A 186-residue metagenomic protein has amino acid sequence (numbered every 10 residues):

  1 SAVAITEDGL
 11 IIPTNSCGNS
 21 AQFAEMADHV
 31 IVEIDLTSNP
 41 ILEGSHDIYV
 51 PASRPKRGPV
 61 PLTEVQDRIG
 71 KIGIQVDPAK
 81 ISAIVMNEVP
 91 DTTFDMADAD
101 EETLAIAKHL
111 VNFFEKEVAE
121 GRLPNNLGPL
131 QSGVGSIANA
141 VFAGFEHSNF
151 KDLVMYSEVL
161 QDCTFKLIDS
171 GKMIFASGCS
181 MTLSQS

Functional and structural regions predicted by a protein language model:
S1-S186: Metallocofactor- and cofactor-centric catalytic cores in central/energy metabolism, strongly enriched
